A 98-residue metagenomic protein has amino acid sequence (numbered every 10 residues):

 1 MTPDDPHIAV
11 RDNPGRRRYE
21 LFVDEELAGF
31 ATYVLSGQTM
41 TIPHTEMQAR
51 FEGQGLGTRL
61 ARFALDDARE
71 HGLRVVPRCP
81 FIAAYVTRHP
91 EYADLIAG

Functional and structural regions predicted by a protein language model:
T2-R11: Conserved N-terminal entry element of GNAT/NAT acetyltransferase domains
N13-G15, S36: Structural motif
R18-A28: Conserved beta-hairpin
E20, T39-T41: General beta-strand recognition
E26-V34, T41: Conserved beta-strand in the GNAT
T45-E52: A short, internal acetyl-CoA/4′-phosphopantetheine-binding micro-motif in the GNAT/acyltransferase core
G53-D66: Conserved acetyl-CoA-binding loop-helix of GNAT-fold acetyltransferases
D66-G98: C-terminal structural segments of small proteins and small subunits
